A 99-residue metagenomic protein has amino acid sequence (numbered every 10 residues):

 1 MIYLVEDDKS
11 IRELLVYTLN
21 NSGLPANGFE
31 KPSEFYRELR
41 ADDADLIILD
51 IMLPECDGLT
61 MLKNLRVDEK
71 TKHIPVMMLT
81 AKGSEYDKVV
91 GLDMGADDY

Functional and structural regions predicted by a protein language model:
M1-Y99: N-terminal/domain-start alpha-helical segments
